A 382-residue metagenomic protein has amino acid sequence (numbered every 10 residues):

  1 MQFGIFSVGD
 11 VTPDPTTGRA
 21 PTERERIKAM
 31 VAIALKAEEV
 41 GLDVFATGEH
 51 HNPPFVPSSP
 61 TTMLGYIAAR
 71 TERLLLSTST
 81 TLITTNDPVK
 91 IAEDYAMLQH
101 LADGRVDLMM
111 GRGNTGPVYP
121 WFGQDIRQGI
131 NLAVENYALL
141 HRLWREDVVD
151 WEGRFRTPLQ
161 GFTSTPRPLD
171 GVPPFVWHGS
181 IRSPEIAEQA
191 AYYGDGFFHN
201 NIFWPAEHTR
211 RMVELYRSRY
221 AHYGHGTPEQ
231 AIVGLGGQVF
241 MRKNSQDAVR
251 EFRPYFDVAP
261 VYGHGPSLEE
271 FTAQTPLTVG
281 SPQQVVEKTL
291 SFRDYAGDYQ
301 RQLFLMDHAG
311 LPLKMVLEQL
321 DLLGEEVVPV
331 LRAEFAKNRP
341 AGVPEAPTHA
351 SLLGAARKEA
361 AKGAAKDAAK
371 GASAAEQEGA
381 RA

Functional and structural regions predicted by a protein language model:
M1-L76, P173, V343-P344, E378-A382: N-terminal beta1-alpha1-beta2 module of alpha/beta enzyme domains
M1-P21, T115-V118, T157-V172, H264-Q274 (+1 more regions): N-terminal small/glycine-rich loop or linker at the start of catalytic domains across soluble metabolic enzymes
F3, G41, E49, I67 (+9 more regions): Conserved, mostly hydrophobic/aromatic
F3-S7, F45-T47, L76-T78, V106-M110 (+4 more regions): Hydrophobic faces of well-ordered beta-strands that scaffold small-molecule active sites in alpha/beta enzyme cores
P13-I27, T81-V89, V172-R182, A273-Q283: Active-site mouth loops of central-metabolism enzymes
P15-T16, D87-D195, E207-R210, E214 (+4 more regions): Internal, glycine-rich beta/alpha segment that forms the wall or movable "lid" of small-molecule/cofactor binding
V44-I67, L82, N114, N201-W204 (+1 more regions): Glycine-rich, proline-tolerant flexible connector loops at the mouths of alpha/beta enzymes
E185-A191, T209-R217, A221-Y262: Aromatic-lined glycan-binding groove of carbohydrate-active enzymes
